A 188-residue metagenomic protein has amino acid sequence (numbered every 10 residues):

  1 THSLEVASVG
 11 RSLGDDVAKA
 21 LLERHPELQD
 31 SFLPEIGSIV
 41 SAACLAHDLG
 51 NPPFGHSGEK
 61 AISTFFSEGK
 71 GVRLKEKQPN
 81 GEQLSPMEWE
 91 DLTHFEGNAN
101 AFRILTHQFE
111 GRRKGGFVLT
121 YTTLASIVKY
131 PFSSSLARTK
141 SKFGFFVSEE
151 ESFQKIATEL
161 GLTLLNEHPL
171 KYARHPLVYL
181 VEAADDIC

Functional and structural regions predicted by a protein language model:
T1-A42, L49-C188: Sequence-structural signature of the catalytic-core scaffold of metal-dependent phosphohydrolases that act on
